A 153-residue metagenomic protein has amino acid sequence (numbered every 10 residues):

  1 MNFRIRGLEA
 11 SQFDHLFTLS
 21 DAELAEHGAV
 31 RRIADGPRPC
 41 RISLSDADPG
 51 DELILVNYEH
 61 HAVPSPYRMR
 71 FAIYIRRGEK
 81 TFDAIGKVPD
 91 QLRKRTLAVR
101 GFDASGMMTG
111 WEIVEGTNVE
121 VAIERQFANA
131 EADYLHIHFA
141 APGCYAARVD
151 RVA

Functional and structural regions predicted by a protein language model:
G7-V88, L97: N-terminal, charged amphipathic alpha-helical interaction modules
S45-A47, Q91, F127-N129, F139: Solvent-exposed alpha-helices and their adjacent loops that cap or buttress functional pockets in soluble metabolic
R70, Q91, V152-A153: Short, solvent-exposed amphipathic alpha-helical segments in soluble enzyme and RNA/protein-processing domains
A98-Y134, H138, R151: Short, hydrophobic/π-rich interface segment
A140-C144: Short Gly/Ser/Thr- and Asp/Glu-enriched loop/turn motifs at secondary-structure junctions
Y145-A153: C-terminal edge-of-domain segments
